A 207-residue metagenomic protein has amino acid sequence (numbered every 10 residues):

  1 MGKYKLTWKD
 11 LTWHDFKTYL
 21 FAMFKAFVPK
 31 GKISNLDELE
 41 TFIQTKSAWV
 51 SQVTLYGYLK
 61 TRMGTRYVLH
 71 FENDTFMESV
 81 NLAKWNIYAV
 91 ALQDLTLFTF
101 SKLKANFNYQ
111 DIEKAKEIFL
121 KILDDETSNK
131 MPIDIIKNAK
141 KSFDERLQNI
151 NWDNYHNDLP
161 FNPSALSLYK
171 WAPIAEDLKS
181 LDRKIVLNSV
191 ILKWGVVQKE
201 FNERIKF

Functional and structural regions predicted by a protein language model:
G2-F71, L82: Leu/Val/Ala/Ile-rich N-terminal alpha-helices, chiefly Sec-type signal peptides and the beginnings
A48-Q52, K84, Y88-L92, T96 (+2 more regions): Short runs of predominantly hydrophobic/aromatic residues within well-ordered alpha helices that form helix-helix
W49-Q52, T61, K116-I191, G195 (+1 more regions): Polybasic, proline/glycine-rich intrinsically disordered low-complexity segments
Y58-N106: N-terminal interaction modules that seed assembly of large macromolecular complexes
V68-F71, K104-I118, M131-I135: Short acidic alpha-helical/loop segments enriched in Asp/Glu that coordinate divalent cations
